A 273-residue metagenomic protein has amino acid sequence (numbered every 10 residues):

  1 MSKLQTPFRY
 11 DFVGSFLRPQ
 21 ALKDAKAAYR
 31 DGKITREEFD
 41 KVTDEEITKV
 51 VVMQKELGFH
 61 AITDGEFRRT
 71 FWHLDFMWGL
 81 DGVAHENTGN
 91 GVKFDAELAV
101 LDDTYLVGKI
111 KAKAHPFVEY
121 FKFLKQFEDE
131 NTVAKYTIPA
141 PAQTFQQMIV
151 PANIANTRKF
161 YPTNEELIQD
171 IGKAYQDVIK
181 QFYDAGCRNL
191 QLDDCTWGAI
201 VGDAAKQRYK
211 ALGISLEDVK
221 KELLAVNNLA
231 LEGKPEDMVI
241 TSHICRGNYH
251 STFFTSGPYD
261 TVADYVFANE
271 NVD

Functional and structural regions predicted by a protein language model:
M1-D273: Domain-level signal for soluble alpha/beta catalytic cores
